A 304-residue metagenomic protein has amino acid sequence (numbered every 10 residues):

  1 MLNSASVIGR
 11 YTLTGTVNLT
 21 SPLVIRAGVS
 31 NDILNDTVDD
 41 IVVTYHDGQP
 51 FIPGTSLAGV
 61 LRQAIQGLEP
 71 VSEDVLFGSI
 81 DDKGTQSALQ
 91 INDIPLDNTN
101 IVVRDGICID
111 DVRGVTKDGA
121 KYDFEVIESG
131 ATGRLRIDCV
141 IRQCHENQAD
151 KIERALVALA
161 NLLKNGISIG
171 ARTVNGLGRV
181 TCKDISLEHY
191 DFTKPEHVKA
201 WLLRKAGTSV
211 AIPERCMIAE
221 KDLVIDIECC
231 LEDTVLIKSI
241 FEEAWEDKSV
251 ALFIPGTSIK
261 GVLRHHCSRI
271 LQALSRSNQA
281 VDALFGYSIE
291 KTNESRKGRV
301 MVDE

Functional and structural regions predicted by a protein language model:
M1-E304: Small/polar/charged residue-enriched interaction surfaces, especially the RNA/DNA-contacting tracks of RNP/CRISPR
